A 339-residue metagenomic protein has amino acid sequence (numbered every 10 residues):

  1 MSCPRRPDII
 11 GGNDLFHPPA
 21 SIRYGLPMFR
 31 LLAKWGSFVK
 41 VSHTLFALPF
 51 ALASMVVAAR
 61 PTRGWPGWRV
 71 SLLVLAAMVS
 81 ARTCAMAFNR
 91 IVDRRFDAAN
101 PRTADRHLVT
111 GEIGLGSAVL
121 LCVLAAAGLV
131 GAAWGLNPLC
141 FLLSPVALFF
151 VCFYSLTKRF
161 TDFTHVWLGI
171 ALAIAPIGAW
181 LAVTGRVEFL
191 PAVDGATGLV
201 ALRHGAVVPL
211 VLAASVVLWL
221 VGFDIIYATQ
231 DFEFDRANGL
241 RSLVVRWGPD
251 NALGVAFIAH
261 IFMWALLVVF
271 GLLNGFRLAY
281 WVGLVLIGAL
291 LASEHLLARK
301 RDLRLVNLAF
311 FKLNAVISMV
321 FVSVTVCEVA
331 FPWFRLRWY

Functional and structural regions predicted by a protein language model:
M28-A33, M86, R90-I113, D224-D250 (+1 more regions): Cytosolic, membrane-interface loops and tails of multi-pass inner-membrane proteins
F29-R30, F262-A265, V269-R335, Y339: Extended hydrophobic alpha-helices typical of membrane-associated regions
F29-S37, T83-C84, R106-A196, V211 (+2 more regions): Intramembrane alpha-helical segments
S37-L48, I113-V123, L168, P249-H260 (+1 more regions): Select subsegments of transmembrane alpha-helices in polytopic membrane proteins, especially boundary-proximal
P49-S54, L168-V183, R246-P249, F311-T325: Small-residue-rich segments of transmembrane alpha-helices in multi-pass membrane proteins, especially helix faces
F50-A53, V57, R63-V92, R102 (+5 more regions): Membrane-embedded alpha-helical segments that form the functional core of polytopic membrane enzymes, especially those
S71-M78, R94-P145, V211, A237-W281 (+1 more regions): Multi-pass membrane catalytic core of lipid/isoprenoid biosynthesis enzymes
